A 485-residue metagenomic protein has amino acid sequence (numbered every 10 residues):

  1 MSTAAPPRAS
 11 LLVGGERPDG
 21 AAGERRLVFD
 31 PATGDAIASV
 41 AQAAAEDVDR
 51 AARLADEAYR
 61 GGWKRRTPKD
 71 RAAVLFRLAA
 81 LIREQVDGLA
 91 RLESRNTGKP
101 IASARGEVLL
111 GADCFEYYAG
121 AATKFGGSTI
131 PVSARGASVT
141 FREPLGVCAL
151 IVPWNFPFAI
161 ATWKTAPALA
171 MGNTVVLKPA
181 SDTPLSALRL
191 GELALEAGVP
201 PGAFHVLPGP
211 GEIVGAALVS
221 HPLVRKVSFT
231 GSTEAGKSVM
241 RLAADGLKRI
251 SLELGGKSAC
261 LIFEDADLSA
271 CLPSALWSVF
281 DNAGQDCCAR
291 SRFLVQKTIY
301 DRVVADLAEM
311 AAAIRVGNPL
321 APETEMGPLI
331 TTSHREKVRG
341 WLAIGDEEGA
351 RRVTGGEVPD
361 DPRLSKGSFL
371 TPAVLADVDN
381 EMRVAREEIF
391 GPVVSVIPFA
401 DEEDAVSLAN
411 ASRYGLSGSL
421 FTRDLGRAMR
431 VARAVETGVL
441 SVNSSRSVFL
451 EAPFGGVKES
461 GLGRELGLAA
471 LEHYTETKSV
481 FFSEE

Functional and structural regions predicted by a protein language model:
M1-V40, A73, R77, F125-I151 (+3 more regions): Terminal low-complexity tails and localization/encapsulation signals of metabolic enzymes
L27, A41, K64, T97 (+4 more regions): A structural signal for short, well-ordered beta-strand elements
T33-S39, V224, L261, R315 (+2 more regions): Conserved C-terminal structural/oligomerization subdomain of aldehyde/semialdehyde dehydrogenase
G34, R71, E93, F115 (+10 more regions): Residue-level signal for inorganic ion chemistry
D35-F125: Glycine-rich loop-to-alpha-helix module at the N-terminal edge of alpha/beta enzyme cores
Y59, W63, A79-V86, A90 (+19 more regions): Structural signal for hydrophobic packing residues in well-ordered secondary-structure cores of soluble enzyme domains
G126-A270, F399: Rossmann-like NAD(P) dinucleotide-binding subdomain of oxidoreductase/dehydrogenase enzymes
K226, E234-D379, V442: ALDH superfamily catalytic-core signature
